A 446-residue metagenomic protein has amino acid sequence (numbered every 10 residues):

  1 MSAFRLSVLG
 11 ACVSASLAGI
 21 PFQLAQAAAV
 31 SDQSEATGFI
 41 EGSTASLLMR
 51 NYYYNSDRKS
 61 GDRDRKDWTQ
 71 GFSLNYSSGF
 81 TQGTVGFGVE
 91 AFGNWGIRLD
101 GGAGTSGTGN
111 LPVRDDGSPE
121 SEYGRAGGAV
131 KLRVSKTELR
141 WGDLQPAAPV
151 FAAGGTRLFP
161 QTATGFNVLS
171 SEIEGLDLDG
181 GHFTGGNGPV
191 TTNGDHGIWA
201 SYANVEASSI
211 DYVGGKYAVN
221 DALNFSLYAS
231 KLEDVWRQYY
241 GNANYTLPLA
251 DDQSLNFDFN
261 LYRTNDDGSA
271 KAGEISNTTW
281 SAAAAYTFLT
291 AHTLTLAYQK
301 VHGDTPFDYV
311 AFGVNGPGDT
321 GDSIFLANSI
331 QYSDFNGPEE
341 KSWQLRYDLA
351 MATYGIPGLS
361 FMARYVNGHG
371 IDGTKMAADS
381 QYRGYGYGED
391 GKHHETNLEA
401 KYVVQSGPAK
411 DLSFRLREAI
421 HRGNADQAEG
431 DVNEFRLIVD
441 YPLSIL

Functional and structural regions predicted by a protein language model:
A15-I20, L24-D143, K392, L398-Q405 (+1 more regions): Beta-barrel outer-membrane channel/assembly domains of diderm bacteria
E41, K66-F72, E122-A126, P160-T164 (+6 more regions): Residues that define the transmembrane beta-barrel architecture of outer-membrane proteins
L47, F72-S78, G128-L132, F166-S170 (+6 more regions): Residues on the lipid-exposed face of transmembrane beta-strands in outer-membrane beta-barrel proteins
M49-Y53, L139-A153, L178-G180, V213 (+5 more regions): Transmembrane beta-strand segments that form the barrel wall of outer-membrane beta-barrel proteins
G83-G86, K136-R140, G175-D179, N187 (+7 more regions): Repeated loop/turn-to-beta-strand initiation elements of outer-membrane beta-barrel proteins
I97-L99, D179-Y202, S209-I210, D252-P338 (+1 more regions): Outer-membrane beta-barrel translocator/channel fold
G104-E122, T137-K216, N220, S226 (+2 more regions): Surface-exposed coil loops of outer-membrane beta-barrel proteins
G303-G391, E395-L398: C-terminal structural cap/anchor segments
